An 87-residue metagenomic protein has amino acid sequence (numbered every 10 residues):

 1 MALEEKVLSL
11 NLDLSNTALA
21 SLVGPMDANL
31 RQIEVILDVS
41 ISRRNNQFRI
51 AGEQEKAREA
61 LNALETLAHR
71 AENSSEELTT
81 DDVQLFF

Functional and structural regions predicted by a protein language model:
A2-A20: Short glycine-/aliphatic-rich beta-strand segments at the starts of folded cytosolic domains
L3-K6, L30, L37: N-proximal short alpha-helices
D13, D27, D38, E77 (+1 more regions): Acidic-enriched, low-complexity/disordered segments with a strong bias for Aspartate over Glutamate
D13, G24, Q54: Conserved residues at beta->alpha junctions
A18-V35: Short amphipathic alpha-helix segments
N29, I36, T66-R70: Conserved short hydrophobic interaction patches
V35-S42: A short, structured beta-strand/loop element
S42-F87: Interdomain "pre-motor" coupling segment immediately N-terminal to P-loop NTPase/helicase cores
